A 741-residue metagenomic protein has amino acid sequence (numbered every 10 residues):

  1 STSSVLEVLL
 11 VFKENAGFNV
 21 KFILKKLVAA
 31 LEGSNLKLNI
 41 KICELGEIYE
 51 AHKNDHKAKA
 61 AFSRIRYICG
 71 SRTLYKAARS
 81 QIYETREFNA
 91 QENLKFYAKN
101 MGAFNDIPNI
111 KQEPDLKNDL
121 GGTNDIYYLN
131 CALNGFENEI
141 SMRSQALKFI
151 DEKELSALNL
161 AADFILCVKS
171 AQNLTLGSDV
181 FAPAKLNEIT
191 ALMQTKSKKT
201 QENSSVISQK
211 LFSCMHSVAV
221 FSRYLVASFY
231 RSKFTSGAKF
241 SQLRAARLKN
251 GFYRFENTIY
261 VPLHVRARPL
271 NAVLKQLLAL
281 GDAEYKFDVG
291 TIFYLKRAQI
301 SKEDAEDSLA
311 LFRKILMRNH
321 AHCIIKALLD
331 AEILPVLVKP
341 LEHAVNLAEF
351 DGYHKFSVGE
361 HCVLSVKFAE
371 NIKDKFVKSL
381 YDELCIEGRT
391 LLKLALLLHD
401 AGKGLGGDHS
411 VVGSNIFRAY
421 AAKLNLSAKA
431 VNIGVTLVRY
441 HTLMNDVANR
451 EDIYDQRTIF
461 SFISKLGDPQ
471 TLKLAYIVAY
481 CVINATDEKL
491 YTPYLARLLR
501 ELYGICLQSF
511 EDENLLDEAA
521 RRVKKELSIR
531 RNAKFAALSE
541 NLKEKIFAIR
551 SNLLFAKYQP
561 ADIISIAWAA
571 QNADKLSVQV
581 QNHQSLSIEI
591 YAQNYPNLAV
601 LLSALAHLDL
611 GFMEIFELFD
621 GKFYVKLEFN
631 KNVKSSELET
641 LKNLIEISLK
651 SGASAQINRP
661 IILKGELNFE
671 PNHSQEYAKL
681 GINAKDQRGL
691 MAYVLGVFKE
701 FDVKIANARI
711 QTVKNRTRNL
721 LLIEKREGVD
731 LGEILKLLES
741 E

Functional and structural regions predicted by a protein language model:
S1, T123-D125, F293-H409, N425: Acidic/His-rich, divalent-metal-binding segments that scaffold phosphate/diphosphate chemistry
T2-F12, F18-F22, A146-L147, Y381-F510: Divalent metal-dependent catalytic cores for phosphoryl transfer on phosphate-bearing substrates
N19, T85, N89, K111-N124 (+12 more regions): Non-transmembrane, amphipathic alpha-helical segments
V20-T73, F96, C167, I433 (+1 more regions): Conserved catalytic core of two-metal-ion nucleotidyltransferases
C43, Q81, L176, F181-A182 (+2 more regions): Non-catalytic interaction/regulatory segments
K53-K111: C-terminal or mid-to-C-terminal helical accessory/interaction module adjacent to the motor/catalytic core
F88-Y230, S539: Conserved nucleotidyltransferase catalytic core and NTase-mimicking acidic/glycine-rich helix/loop elements in nucleic
L166-D282, F287-L295, M317, P340: Core subunits and conserved enzymes of cellular information-processing and envelope-translocation systems across
